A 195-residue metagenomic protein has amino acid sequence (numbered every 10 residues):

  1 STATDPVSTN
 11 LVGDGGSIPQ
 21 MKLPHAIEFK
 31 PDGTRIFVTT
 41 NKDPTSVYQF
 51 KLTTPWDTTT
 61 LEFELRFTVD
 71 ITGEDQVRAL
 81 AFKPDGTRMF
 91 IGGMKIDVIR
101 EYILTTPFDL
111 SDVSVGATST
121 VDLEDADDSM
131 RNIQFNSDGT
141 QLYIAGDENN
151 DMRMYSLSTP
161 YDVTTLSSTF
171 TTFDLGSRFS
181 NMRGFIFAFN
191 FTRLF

Functional and structural regions predicted by a protein language model:
S1-A3, Q49-T60, E101-D112, Y155-T165: Short loop/turn segments immediately following beta-strands, especially the blade-tip and inter-blade linker loops
T4-I18, E64-I71, G116-E124, T169-G176: A short beta-strand motif characteristic of beta-propeller blades
L23, Q76, S129, N181: Beta-rich catalytic cores
F29-D32, P84-D85, S137-D138, F189-N190: Residue-level detector of Asp-centered blade-edge/turn motifs that repeat once per structural unit in beta-propeller
N41-K42, M94, D147: Short loop/turn segments immediately following the C-termini of beta-strands
P44-V47, D97-I99, N150-M152: Structural signal for beta-propeller blades
